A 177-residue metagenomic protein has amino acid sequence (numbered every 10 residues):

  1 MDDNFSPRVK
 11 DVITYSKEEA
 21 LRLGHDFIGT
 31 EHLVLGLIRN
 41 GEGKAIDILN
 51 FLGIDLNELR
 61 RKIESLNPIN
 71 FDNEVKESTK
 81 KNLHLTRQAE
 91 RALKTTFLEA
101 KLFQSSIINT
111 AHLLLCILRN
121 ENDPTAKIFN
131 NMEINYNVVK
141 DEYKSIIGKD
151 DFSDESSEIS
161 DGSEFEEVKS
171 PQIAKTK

Functional and structural regions predicted by a protein language model:
M1-K177: Histone-fold recognition with a strong bias for associated Lys/Arg-rich disordered tails
